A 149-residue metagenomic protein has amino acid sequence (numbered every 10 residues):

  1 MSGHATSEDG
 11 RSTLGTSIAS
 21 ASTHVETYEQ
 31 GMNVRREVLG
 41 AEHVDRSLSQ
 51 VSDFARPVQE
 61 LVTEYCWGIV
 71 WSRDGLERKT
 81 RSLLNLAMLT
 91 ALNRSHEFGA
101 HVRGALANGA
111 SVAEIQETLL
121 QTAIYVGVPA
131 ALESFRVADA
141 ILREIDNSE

Functional and structural regions predicted by a protein language model:
S2-K79, A107, E133-E149: Acidic, glycine/proline-rich low-complexity segments that act as flexible tails and inter-domain linkers
V38-A41, S95, G109, Y125: Residues at alpha-helix boundaries and the short loops/turns that link adjacent helices
V62-C66, L83-T90, T118-A123, S134: Short alpha-helical scaffolding segments that buttress acidic/His motifs in well-ordered protein cores
L83-L86, T90-Q116: Mid-chain, well-packed structural core segment of small domains
I124-Y125, L142: Short Asp/Glu-rich motifs
V128-P129: Substrate/cofactor-recognition hotspot
